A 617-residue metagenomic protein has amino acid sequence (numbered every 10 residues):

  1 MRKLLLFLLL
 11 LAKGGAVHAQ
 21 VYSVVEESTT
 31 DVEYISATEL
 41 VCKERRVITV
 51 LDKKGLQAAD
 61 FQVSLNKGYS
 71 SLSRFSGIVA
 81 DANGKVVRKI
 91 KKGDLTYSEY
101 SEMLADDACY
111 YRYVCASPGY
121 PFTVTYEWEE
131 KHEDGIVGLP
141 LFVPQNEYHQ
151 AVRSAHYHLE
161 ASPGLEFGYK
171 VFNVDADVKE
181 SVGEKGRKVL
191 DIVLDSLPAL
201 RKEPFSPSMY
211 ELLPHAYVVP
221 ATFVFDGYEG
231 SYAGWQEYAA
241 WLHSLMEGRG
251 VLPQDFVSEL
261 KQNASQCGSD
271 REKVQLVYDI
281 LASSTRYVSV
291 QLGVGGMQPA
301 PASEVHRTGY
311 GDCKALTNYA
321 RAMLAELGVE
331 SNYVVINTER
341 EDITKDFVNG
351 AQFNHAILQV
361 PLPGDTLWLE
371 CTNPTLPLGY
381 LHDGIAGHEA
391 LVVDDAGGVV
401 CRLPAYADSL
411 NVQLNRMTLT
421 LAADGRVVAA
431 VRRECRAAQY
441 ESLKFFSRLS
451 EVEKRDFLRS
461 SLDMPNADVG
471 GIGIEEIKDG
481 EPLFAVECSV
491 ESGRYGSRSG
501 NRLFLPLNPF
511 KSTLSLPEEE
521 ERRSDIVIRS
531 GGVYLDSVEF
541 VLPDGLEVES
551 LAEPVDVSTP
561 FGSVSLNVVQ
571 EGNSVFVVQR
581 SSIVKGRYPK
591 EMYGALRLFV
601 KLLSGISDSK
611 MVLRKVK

Functional and structural regions predicted by a protein language model:
M1-L4, H18: Short, Lys/Arg-enriched, disordered terminal segments
K3-K13: Sec-dependent N-terminal signal peptides
K13-A19: Sec/Tat signal peptide C-region and signal peptidase I cleavage site
Q20-K617: A sensor for short, sequence-defined functional sites
